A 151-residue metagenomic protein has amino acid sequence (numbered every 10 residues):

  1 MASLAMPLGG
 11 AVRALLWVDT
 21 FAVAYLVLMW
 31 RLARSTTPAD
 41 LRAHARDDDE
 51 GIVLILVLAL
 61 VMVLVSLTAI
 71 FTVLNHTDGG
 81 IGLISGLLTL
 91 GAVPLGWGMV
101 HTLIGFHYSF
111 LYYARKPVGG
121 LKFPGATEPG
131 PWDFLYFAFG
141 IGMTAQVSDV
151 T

Functional and structural regions predicted by a protein language model:
A2-R13, T72-L88: Helix-coil boundary and interhelical linker segments in multi-pass alpha-helical membrane proteins
G9-V27: Loop-to-helix transition at the N-terminal end of transmembrane alpha-helices
A22-Y25, V93-W97: Alpha-helical transmembrane segments of multi-pass membrane proteins
W30-D48, F71-D78: Membrane-helix interface/capping segments
L41-V61: Juxtamembrane helix-capping/reentrant segments at transmembrane boundaries
M62-S85, G140-T151: Alpha-helical transmembrane segments and their membrane-interface junctions in multi-pass membrane proteins
P94-V118: Transmembrane alpha-helix/helix-exit interface in multi-pass inner-membrane proteins
Y112-T151: Membrane-proximal soluble regions of multi-pass membrane proteins
